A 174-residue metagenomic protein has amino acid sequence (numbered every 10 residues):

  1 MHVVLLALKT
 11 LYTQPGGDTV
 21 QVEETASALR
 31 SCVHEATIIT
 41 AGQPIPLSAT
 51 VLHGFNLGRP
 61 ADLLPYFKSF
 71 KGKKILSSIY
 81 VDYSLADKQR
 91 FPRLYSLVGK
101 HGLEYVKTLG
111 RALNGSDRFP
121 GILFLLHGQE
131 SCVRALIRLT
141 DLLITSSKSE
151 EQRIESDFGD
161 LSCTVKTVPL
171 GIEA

Functional and structural regions predicted by a protein language model:
M1-A41, K71: N-terminal subdomain of nucleotide-sugar transferases
V33, S48-V51, K71, L139-D141: Short, well-ordered alpha-helix to beta-strand connector turns
P44-R59, K73-V81: Short N-terminal targeting/anchoring amphipathic segment
G54, T145-S146: Short beta-strand scaffold positions
S69-I75, L161-C163: A short helix->loop->beta-strand "cap" motif at the edges of active sites that frequently abuts
A86-L97, R134-L139: A conserved, positively charged/aromatic
K100-L143: Membrane-proximal helix-turn-helix segments that form the acceptor-binding/catalytic region of lipid-linked
S149, G171: Carbohydrate-associated surface elements
